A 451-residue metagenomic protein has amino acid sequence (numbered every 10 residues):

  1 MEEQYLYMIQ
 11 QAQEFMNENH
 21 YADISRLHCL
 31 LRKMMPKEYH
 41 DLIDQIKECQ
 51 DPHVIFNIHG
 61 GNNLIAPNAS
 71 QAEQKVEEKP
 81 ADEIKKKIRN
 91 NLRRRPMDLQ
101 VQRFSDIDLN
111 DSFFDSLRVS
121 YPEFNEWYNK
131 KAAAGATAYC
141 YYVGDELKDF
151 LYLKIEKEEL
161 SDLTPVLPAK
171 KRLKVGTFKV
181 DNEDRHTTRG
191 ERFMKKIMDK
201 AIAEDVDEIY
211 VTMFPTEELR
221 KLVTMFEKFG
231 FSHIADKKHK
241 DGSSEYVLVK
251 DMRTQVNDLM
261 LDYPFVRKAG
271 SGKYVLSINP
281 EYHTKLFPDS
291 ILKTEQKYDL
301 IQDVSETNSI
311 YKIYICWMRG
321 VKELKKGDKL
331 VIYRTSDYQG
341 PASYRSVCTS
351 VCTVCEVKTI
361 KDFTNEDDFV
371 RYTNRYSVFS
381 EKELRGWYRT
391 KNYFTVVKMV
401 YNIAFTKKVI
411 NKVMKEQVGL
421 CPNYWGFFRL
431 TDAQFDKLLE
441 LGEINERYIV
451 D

Functional and structural regions predicted by a protein language model:
E14-D23: Charged, low-complexity interaction regions
P36, H40-K87: Long, low-complexity intrinsically disordered regions enriched in small/polar and proline/glycine residues
E78-L92, K200, V206-D207, V211-T212 (+3 more regions): Contiguous surface segments at macromolecular interaction interfaces
D82-K174, K179-D184, K200-E204, E245-Y246 (+5 more regions): Non-catalytic substrate-recognition and accessory regions of acyl/acetyltransferase enzymes
H186-I202: Conserved acetyl-CoA-binding loop-helix of GNAT-fold acetyltransferases
K312-G320: Short alpha-helix capping/helix-loop boundary micro-motifs
G320-Y338: Short coil-to-beta transition motif at edge beta-strands of beta-rich domains
S346-E356: Short beta-strand-centered aromatic/proline hotspots
